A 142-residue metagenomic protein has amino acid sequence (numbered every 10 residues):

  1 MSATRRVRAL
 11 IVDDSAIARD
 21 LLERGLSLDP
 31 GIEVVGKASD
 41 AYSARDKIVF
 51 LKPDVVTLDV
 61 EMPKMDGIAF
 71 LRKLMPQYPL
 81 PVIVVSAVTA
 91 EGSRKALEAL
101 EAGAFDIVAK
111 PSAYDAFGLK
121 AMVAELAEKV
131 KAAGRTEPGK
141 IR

Functional and structural regions predicted by a protein language model:
M1-R142: Strand-loop microenvironment adjacent to phosphate/nucleotide-handling motifs in alpha/beta enzyme folds
